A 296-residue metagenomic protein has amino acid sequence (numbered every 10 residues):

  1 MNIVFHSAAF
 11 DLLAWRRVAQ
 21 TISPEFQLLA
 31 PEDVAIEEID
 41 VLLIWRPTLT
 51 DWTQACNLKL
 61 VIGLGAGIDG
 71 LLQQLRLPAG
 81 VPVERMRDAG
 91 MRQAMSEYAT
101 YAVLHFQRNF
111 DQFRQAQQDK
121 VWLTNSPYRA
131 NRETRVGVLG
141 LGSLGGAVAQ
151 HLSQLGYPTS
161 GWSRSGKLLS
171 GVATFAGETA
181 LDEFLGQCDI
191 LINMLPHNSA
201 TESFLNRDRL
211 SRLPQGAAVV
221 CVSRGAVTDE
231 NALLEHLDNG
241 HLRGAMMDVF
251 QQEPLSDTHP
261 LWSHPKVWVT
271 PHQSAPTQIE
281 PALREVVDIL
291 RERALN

Functional and structural regions predicted by a protein language model:
M1-V41: N-terminal glycine-/charge-rich "phosphate-binding" loop or analogous flexible N-terminal tail
Q27-E38, L49-W52, G171-Q187: Short acidic low-complexity segments
D40-R114: Phosphate/diphosphate ligand-binding glycine-rich loop within oxidoreductases
R85-Y98, Q112-F113, L168, Q252-N296: C-terminal helix-to-coil terminal segments
Y98, A102-P127, E280-P281, V286: A charged, well-structured terminal subsegment
F113-A147, T174: Glycine-rich NAD(P)-binding loop of Rossmann-like domains
L155-G171: NAD(P)-binding Rossmann-fold cofactor-contacting core
G166-P260: Rossmann-like adenosine-cofactor binding region
